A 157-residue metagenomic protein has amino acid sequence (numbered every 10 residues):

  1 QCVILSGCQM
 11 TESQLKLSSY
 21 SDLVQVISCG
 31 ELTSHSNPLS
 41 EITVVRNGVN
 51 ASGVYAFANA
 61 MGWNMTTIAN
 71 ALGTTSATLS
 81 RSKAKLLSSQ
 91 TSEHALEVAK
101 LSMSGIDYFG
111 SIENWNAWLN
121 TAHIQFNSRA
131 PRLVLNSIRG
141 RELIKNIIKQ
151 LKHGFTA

Functional and structural regions predicted by a protein language model:
C2-A157: Non-transmembrane "mature" sequence context
